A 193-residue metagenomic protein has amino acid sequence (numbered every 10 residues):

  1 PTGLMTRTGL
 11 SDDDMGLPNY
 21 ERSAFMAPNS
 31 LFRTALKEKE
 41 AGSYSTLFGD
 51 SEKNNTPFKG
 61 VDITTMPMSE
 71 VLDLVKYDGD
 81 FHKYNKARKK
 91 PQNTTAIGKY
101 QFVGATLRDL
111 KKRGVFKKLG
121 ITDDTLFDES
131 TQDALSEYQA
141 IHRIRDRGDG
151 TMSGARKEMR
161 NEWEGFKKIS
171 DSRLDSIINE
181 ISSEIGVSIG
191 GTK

Functional and structural regions predicted by a protein language model:
L4, G9-L126, T131-K193: Cell-wall polysaccharide-cleaving catalytic domain and substrate-binding groove, primarily in peptidoglycan/chitin
